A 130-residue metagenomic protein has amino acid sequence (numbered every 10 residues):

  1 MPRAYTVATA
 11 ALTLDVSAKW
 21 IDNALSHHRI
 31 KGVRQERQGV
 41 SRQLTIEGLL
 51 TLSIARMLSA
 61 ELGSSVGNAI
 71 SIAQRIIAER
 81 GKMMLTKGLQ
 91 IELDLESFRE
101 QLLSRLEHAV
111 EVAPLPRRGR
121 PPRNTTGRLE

Functional and structural regions predicted by a protein language model:
M1-A24: Polyanion-binding surface elements
M1-P2, R56-E130: Basic Lys/Arg-rich amphipathic helical interaction modules
V16-R42, I76: Major-groove DNA-recognition helix of helix-turn-helix-type DNA-binding domains
V33-M57: Short helix-start
